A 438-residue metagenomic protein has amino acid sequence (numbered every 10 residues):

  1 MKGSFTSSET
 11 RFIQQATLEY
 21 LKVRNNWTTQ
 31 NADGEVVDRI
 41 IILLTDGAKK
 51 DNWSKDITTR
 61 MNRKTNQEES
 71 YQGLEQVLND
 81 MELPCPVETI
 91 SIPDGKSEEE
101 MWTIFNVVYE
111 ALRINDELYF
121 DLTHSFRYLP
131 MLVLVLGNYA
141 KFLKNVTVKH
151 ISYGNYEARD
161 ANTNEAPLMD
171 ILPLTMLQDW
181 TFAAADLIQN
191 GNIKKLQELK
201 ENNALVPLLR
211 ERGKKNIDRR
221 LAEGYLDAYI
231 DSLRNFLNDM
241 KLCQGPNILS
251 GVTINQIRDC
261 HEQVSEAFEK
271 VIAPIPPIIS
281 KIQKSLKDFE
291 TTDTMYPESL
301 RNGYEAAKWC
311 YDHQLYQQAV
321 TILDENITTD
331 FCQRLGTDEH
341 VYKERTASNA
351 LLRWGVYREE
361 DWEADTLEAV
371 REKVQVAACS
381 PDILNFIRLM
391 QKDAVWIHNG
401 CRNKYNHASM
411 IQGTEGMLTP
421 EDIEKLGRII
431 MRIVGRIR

Functional and structural regions predicted by a protein language model:
M1-E117, N138-R438: Long, low-complexity, Lys/Arg-enriched
Y119-V135, G400: Elongated alpha-helical scaffolds
